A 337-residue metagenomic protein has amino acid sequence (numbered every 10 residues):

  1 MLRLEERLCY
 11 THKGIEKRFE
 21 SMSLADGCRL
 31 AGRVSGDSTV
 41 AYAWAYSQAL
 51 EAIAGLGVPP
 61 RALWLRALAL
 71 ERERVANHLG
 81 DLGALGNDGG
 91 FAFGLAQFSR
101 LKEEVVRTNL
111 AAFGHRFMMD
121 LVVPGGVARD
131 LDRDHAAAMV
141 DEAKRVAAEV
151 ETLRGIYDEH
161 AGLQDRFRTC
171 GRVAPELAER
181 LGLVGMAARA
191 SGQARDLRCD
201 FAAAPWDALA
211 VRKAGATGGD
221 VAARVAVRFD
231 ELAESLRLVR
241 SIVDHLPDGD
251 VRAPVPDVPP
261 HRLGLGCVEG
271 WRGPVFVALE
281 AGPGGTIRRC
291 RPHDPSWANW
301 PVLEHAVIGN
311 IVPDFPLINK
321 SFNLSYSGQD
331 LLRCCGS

Functional and structural regions predicted by a protein language model:
M1-S337: Active-site bordering "gate/hinge" segments that shape substrate access to catalytic or cofactor-binding pockets
